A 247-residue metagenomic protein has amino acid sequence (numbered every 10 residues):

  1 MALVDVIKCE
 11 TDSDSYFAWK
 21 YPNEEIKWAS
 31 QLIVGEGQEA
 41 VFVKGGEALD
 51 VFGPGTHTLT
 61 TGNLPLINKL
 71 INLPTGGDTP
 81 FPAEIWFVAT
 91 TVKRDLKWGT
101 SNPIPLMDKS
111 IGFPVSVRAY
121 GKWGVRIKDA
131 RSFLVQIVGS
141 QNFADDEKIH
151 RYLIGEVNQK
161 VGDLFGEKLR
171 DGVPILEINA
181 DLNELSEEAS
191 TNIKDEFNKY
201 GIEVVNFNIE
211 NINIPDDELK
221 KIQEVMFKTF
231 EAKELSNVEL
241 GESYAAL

Functional and structural regions predicted by a protein language model:
M1-S116, Y120, G124-I149, N206 (+1 more regions): Interfacial loop/beta elements and low-complexity acidic/Ser/Thr-rich segments of macromolecular assembly/processing
W86-K93, G99-L247: Elongated, amphipathic alpha-helices that form coiled-coils and helical stalk/scaffold elements used
